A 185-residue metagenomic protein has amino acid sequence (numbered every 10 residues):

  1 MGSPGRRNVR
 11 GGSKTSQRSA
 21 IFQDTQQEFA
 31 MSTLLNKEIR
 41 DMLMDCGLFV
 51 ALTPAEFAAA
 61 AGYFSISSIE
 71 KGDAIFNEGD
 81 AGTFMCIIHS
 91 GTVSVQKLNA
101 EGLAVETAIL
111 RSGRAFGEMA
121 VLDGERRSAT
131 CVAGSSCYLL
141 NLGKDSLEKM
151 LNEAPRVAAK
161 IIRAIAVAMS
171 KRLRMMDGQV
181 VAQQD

Functional and structural regions predicted by a protein language model:
G2-D185: Cytosolic regulatory regions built on CNB/CRP/Popeye-like sensor folds
